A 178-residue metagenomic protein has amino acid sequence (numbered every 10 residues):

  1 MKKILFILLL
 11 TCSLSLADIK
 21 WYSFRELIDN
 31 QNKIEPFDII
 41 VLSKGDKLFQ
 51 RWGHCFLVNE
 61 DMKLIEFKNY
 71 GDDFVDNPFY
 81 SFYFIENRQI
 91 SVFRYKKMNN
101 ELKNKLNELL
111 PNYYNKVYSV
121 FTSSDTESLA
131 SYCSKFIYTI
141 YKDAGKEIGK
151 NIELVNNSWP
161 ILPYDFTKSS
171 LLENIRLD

Functional and structural regions predicted by a protein language model:
I4-S13: Sec-dependent N-terminal signal peptides
D18-K20, S123-D178: Activation targets extended, charge/polar-rich intrinsically disordered C-terminal tails
D18-N32: Mixed-charge, Lys/Arg-rich low-complexity intrinsically disordered regions
I34-K96, Y118-S128: Glycine-rich catalytic cores of cysteine/serine-nucleophile enzymes that process amide/ester linkages in cell-envelope
F37, G53, K103-N107, S134-Y138: Extracytoplasmic/secreted envelope proteins and their assembly/folding machinery, especially bacterial periplasmic
N69, P111-N115, Y138-K146: Sec-exported extracytoplasmic/periplasmic mature domains
K96-K116: A structural motif
